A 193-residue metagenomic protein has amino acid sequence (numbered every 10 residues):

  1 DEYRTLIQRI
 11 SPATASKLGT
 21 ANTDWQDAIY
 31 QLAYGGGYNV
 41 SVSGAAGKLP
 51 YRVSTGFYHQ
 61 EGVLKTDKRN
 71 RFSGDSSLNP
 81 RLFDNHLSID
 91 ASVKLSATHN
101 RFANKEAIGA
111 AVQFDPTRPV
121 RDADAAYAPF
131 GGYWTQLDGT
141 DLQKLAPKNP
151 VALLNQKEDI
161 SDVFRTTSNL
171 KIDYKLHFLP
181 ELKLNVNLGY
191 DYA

Functional and structural regions predicted by a protein language model:
D1-K65, A103-A107, L153-I160, K171-Y174: Residues embedded in well-ordered regular secondary structure
D1-L6, S96-T140: A surface-exposed, glycine/aromatic-enriched loop/edge motif typical of exported proteins
G36-V40, F72-S76, T166-L170: Hydrophobic, lipid-facing positions within transmembrane beta-strands of outer-membrane proteins
G36-Y38, G47-Y51, N85-A91, P180-V186: Outer-envelope beta-barrel architecture signal
G47-K48, L64, R69, S76-L78 (+2 more regions): A conserved hydrophobic secondary-structure block that centers on an alpha-helix together with its immediately flanking
T55-F57, A91-A97, V186-Y192: Transmembrane beta-barrel strands of outer-membrane/channel proteins
G62-T66, L87, T98-N104, A193: Outer-membrane beta-barrel proteins
P147-L153: Short glycine/proline-rich turn/loop motifs
